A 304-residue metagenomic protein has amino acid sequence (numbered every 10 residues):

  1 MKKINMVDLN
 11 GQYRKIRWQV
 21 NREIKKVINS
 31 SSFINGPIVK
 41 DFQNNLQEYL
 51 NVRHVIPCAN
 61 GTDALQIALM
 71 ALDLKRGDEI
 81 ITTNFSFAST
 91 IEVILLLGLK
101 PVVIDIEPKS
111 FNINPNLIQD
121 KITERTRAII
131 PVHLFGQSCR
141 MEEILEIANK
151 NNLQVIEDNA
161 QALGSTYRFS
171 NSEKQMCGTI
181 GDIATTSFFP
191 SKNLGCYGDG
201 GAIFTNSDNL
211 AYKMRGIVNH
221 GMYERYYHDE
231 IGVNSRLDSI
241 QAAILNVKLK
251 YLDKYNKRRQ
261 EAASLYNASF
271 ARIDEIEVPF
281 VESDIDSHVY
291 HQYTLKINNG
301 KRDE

Functional and structural regions predicted by a protein language model:
M1-S32, P37: N-terminal "arm"/small-domain region of PLP-dependent enzymes with the aminotransferase-like
N10, R22, V39-N45, Y49-R53 (+6 more regions): PLP-dependent aminotransferase class I/II
S30-E79, E92-D105, S170: Phosphate-binding glycine-rich loop
I56, I81, V102, V155-I156 (+2 more regions): Structural detector of well-ordered beta-strand residues that form the stable sheet scaffold of enzyme domains
P57, T82, V103, I203 (+1 more regions): Conserved SAM-binding loop
M70-T166: PLP-dependent aminotransferase-like
E157-G195, E224-D229: Conserved active-site segment immediately N-terminal to the catalytic lysine that forms the internal aldimine
T179-R215, M222, S239-A242: Active-site PLP attachment segment
